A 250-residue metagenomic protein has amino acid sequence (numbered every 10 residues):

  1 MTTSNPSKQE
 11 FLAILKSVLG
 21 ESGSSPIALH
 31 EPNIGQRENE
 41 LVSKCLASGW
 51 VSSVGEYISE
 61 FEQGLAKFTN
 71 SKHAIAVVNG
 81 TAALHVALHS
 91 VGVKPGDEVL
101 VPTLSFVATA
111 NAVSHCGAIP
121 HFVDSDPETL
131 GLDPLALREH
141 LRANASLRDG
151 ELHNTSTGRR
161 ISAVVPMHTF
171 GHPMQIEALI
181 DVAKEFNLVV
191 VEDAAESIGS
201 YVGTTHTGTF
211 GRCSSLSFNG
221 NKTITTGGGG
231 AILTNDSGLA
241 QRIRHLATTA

Functional and structural regions predicted by a protein language model:
M1-S90, K94, P166, K184: Conserved PLP-binding active-site segment in aminotransferase class I/II-type PLP enzymes
K8-Q9, G220-A250: Conserved core segment of the aminotransferase class I/II
V42, L65, A83, V99 (+9 more regions): Generic structural signal for small/hydrophobic residues in well-ordered secondary structure, especially within
W50, F106, G171-H172, G220-T226: Nucleotide-sugar-dependent glycosyltransferase donor-binding/catalytic pocket residues
H73, P95-E98, Q241-R242: Short acidic capping loops at alpha-helix termini that bridge into adjacent secondary structure
H89, V93-T169, P173-E185, V189-A194 (+1 more regions): PLP-dependent aminotransferase-like
E192-T225: Conserved active-site segment immediately N-terminal to the catalytic lysine that forms the internal aldimine
